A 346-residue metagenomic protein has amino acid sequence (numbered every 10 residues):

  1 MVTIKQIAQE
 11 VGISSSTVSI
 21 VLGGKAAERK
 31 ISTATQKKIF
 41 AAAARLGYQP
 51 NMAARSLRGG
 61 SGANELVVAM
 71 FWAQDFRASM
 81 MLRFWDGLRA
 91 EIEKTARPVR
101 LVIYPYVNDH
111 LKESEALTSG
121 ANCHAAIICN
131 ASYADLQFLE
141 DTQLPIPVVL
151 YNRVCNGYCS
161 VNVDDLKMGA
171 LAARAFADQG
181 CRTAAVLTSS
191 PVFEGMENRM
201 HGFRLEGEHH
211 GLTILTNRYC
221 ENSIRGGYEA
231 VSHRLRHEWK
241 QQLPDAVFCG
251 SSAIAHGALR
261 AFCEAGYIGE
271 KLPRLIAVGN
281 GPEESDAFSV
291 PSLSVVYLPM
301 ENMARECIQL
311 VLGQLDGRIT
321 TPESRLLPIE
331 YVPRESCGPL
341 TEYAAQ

Functional and structural regions predicted by a protein language model:
M1-G59: N-terminal helix-turn-helix DNA-binding module of bacterial transcription factors
S15-I20, R58-F76, T183-S190: Short beta-strand segments enriched in small/hydrophobic residues
A43, I92, G207, L235 (+2 more regions): Conserved hydrophobic residues forming the short capping helix/wall of the S-adenosyl-L-methionine
G62-R174, D178, L235-W239, A253 (+2 more regions): Alpha-helical recognition/docking segments in bacterial nutrient-uptake and carbohydrate-utilization systems
L66, H124, R182-T183, T213 (+1 more regions): Short acidic/polar active-site loop segments enriched in Thr and Asp
A73-R83, V102-L111, V161-L171, L187-H233 (+4 more regions): Hinge/beta->alpha junction and helix N-cap segments in small-molecule ligand-binding domains
R236-Q346: Flexible loop/turn connectors
